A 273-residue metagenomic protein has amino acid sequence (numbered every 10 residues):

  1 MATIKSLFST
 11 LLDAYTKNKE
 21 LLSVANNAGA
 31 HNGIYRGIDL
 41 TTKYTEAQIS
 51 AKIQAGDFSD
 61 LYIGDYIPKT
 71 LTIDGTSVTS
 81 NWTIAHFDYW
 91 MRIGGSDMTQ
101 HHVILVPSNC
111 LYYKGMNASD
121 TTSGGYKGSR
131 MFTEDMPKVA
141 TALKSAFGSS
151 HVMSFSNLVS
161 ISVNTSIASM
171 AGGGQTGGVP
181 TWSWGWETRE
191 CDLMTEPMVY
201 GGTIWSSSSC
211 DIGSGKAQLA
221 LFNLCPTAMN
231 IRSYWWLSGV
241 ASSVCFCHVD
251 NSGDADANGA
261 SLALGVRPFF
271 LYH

Functional and structural regions predicted by a protein language model:
M1-S23: Short, low-complexity N-terminal tether/leader segments at secretion or assembly junctions of large, surface-exposed
L22-H273: Collagenous Gly-X-Y triple-helix signature in extracellular proteins
